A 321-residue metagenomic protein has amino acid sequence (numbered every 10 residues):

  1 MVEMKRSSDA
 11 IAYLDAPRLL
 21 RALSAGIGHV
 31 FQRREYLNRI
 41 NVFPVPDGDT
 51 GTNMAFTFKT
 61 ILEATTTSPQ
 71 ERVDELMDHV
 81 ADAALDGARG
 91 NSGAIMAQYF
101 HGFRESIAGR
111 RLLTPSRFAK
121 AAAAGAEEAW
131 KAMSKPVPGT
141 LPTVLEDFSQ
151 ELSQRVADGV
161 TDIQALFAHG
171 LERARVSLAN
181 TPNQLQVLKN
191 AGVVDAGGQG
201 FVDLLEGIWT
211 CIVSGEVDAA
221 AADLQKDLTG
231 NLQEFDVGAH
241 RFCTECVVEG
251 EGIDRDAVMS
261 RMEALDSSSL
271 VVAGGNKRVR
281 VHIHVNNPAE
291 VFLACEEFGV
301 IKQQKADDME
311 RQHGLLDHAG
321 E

Functional and structural regions predicted by a protein language model:
M1-E321: N-terminal loops that bind phosphate or other acidic moieties and the adjacent beta-alpha structural core
